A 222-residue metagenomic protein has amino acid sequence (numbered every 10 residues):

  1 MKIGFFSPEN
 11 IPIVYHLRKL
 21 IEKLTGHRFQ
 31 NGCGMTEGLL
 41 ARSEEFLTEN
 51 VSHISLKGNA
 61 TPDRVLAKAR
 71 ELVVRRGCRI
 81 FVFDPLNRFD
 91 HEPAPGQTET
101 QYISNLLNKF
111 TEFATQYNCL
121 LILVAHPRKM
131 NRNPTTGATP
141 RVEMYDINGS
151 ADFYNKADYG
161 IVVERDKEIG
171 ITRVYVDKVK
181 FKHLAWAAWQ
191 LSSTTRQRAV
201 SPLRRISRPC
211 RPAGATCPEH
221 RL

Functional and structural regions predicted by a protein language model:
M1-G77, A188-Q190: Cytosolic-facing regulatory segments adjacent to core modules
F5, V82-F83, C119-H126: Structural recognition of the conserved hydrophobic beta-strand(s) that form the central parallel beta-sheet of P-loop
P8, H126, R165: Cofactor-binding loop segments of dinucleotide-utilizing enzymes, especially the Rossmann-like FAD- and NAD(P)+-binding
I11-H16, K23, R88-E92, K129-R132 (+2 more regions): Flexible loop/turn segments at secondary-structure boundaries
I13, I103-L107, D146-S150: Amphipathic alpha-helical segments in well-structured domains
K23-H27, P85-E92, F113-Q116, V124 (+3 more regions): Conserved, well-folded catalytic cores of nucleic-acid-processing and energy-transducing macromolecular machines
S52-Q116: Phosphate-binding/switch loop-helix module in NTP-utilizing enzymes
D63-C78, E112-Y117, K129-L222: C-terminal regions of RecA-like/P-loop NTPase motor modules
